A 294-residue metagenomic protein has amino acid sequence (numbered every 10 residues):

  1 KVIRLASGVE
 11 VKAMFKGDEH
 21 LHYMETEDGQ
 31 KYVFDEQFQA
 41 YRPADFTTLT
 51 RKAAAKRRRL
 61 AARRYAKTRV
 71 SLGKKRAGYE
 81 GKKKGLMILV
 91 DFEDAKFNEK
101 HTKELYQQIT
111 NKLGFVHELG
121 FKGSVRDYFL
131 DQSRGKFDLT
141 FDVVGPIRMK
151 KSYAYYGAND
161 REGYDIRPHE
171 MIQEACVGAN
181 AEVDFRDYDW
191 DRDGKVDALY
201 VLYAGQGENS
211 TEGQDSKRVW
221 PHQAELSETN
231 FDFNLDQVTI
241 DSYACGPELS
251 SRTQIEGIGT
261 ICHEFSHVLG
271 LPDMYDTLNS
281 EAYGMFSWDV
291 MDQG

Functional and structural regions predicted by a protein language model:
K1-Y79: N-terminal prosegments of processed precursors
T47, A53-W288, D292: Active-site-proximal segment of zinc-dependent metalloprotease catalytic domains
